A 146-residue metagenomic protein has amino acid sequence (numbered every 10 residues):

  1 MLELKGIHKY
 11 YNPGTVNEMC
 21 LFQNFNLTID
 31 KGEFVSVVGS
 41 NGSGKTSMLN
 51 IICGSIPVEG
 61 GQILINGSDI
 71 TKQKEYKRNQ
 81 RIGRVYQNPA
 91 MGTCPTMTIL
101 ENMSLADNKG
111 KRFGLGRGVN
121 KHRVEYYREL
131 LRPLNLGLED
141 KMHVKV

Functional and structural regions predicted by a protein language model:
L2, F22-N24: Conserved structural motif at the start of ABC-family nucleotide-binding domains
V38-S40: The feature captures the beta-strand-to-loop junction immediately N-terminal to the Walker
C53: Helix-to-loop junction immediately C-terminal to a conserved catalytic motif
G61-D69, L131, H143: Conserved ABC transporter NBD signature motif
D69-G83, M91, F113-K121: ABC ATPase NBD coupling module
T96-R112: Q-loop/switch helix immediately C-terminal to the Walker
L130-V146: Conserved ABC nucleotide-binding domain
